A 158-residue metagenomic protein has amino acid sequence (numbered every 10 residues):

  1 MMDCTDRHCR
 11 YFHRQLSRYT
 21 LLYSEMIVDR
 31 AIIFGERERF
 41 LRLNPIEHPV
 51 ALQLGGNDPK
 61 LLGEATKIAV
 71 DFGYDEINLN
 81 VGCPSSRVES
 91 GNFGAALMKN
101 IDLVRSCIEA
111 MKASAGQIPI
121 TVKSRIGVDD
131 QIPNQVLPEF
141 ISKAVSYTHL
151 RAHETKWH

Functional and structural regions predicted by a protein language model:
C4-D75: Glycine-rich, positively charged N-terminal anion/phosphate-binding segment
R14, V70, I108-G116, V145: Surface-exposed amphipathic alpha-helices with a cationic face
M26, L54-G56, V81, V122-I126: A cross-domain feature marking catalytic cores of carbohydrate-active enzymes and several ubiquitous metabolic/repair
V28-I33, G56-P59, G82-A95, R151: Conserved radical SAM core fold
P45, M98-I120: Alpha-helix-loop-beta-strand connector modules within alpha/beta enzyme cores
S86-L103, Q131-Q135: Glycine-rich tight-turn/loop motif centered on a GG-T
R125-E139: Active-site glycine- and acidic-residue-rich loops that bind and position anionic ligands or nucleotide-like cofactors
T148-W157: Conserved small/polar residues in nucleotide/adenosyl-binding loops
